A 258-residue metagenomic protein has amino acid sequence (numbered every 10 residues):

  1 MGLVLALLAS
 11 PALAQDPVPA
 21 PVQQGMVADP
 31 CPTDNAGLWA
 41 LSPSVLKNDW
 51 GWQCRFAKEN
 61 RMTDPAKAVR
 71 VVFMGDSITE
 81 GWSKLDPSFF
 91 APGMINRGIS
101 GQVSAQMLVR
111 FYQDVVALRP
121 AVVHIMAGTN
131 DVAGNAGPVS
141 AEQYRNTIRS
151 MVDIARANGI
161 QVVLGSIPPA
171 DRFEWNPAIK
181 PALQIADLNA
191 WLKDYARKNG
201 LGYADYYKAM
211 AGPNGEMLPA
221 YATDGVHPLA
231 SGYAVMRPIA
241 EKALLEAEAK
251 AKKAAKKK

Functional and structural regions predicted by a protein language model:
M1-V72, K84, S88-F89, L118 (+1 more regions): N-terminal secretory targeting modules
A68-R70, P92-G93, L118-V123, R156-V163 (+1 more regions): Loop/turn elements at helix/coil->beta-strand transitions in domains of secreted/extracellular proteins
F73, Q102, Q106, R110 (+7 more regions): Extracytoplasmic/secreted proteins, especially bacterial periplasmic and envelope-associated proteins
M74, T79-I99, S104-R145, P168-A170: Oxyanion-hole/transition-state-stabilizing segment in secreted/luminal serine hydrolases and related acyltransferases
N96-G101, N135-A141, V152, N176-I179 (+1 more regions): Second-shell loop/turn segments in exported
Q113-A117, S150-I154, A243: A generic secondary-structure signal
A141-G165, W191-L201: Charged, glycine-enriched surface loops/patches that mediate electrostatic binding to polyanionic ligands
P168-K258: Catalytic His-Asp segment of secreted/periplasmic serine-dependent ester chemistry enzymes
